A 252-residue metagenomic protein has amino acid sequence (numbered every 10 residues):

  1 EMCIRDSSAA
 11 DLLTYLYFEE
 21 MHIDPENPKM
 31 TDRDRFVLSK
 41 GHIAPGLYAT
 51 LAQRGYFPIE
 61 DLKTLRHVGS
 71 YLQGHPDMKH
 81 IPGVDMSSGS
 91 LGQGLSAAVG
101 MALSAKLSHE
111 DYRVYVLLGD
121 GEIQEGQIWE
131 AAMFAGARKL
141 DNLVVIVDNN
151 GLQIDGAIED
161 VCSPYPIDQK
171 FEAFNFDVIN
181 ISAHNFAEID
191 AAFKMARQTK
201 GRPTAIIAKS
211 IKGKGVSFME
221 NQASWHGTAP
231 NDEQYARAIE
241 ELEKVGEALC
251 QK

Functional and structural regions predicted by a protein language model:
M2-I4: Short, small-residue-biased leader/transition segments that mark boundaries at the very start of proteins
S8-A137: Cofactor-binding active-site loop characterized by glycine-rich and histidine/acidic residues
D11, H42-I43, L47, N150-G151 (+2 more regions): Glycine-rich beta-alpha junction loops
V37, V144, N180, A205-I207: Structured core elements
V37-K40, A157, V161, I179-S182 (+1 more regions): Hydrophobic alpha-helical scaffolding
R54, V161, E220-S224: Short secondary-structure boundary/capping segments
G83, S87-S90, L95-Q198: Thiamine diphosphate
F186-K252: Glycine/aspartate-rich loop-and-adjacent alpha/beta segment that forms the canonical ThDP
